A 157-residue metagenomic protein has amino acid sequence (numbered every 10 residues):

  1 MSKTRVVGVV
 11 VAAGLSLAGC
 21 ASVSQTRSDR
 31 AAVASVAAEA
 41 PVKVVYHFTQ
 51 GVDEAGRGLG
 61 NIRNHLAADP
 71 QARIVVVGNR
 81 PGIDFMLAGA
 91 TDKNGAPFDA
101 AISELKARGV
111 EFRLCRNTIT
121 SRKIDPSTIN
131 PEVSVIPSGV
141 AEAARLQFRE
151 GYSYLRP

Functional and structural regions predicted by a protein language model:
M1-V9: Bacterial N-terminal signal peptides that target proteins for export
V23-V77, I83-F85: N-terminal secretory signal peptides
N79-G82, S121-K123: A short alpha-helix capping/helix-coil boundary motif
A90-P157: A cross-taxonomic marker for long C-terminal extensions/tails that follow the last structured domain
